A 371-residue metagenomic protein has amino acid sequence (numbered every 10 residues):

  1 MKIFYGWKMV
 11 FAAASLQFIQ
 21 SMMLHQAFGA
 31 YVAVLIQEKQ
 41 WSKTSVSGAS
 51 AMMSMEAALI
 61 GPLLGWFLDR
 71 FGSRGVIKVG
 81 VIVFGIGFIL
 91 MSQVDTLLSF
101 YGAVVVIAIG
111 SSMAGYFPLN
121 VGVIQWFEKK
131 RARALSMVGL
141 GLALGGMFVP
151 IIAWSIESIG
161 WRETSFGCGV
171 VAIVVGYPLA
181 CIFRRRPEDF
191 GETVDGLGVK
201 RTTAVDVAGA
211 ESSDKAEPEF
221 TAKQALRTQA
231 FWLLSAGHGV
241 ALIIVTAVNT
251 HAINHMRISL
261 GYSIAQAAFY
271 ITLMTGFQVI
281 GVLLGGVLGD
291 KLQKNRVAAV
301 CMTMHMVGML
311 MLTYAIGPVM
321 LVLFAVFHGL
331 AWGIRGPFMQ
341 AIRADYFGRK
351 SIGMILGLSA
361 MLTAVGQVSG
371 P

Functional and structural regions predicted by a protein language model:
K8-K43, I60-L64, V149, A247-I253 (+1 more regions): Extracytoplasmic
F18, G87, L98-A114, G239 (+1 more regions): Hydrophobic core of transmembrane alpha-helices in multi-pass small-molecule transporters, especially MFS/SLC-type
L24-L35, F220-V287, G370: Extracytoplasmic gate region of multi-pass secondary transporters
L35, M113-F127, L135, I334-F347: Intracellular juxtamembrane helix-capping segments at the cytosolic ends of symmetry-related transmembrane helices
A51-W66, T272-G285: Central cavity-lining transmembrane alpha-helices of secondary-active solute carriers, predominantly the Major
L59-L98, G289-N295: Conserved MFS/SLC helix-loop-helix module at the cytosolic interface between two early adjacent transmembrane helices
M137, G141-F190: Helix-loop-helix hairpin linking two adjacent transmembrane segments in secondary transporters
V245-A247, S259, Q266-I342, A360: C-terminal transmembrane helical hairpin of 12-TM major facilitator-type secondary transporters
